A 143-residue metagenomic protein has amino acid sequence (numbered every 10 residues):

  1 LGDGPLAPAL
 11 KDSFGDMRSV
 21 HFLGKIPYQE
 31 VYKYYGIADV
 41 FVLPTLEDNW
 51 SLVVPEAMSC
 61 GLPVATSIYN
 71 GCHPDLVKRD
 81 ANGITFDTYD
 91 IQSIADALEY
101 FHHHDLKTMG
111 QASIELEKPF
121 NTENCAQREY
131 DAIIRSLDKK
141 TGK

Functional and structural regions predicted by a protein language model:
P8-I26: Nucleotide-activated donor-binding/catalytic signature segment of Leloir-type glycosyltransferases, i.e., the conserved
K25-I26, K33-A38: Short alpha-helical donor nucleotide-sugar binding micro-motif in glycosyltransferases
Y32, W50-S59, H73-D75: Short alpha-helical segment that forms part of, or immediately flanks, the ligand-binding pocket in carbohydrate-active
L46: Aromatic "clamp/platform" in nucleotide-sugar-dependent glycosyltransferases that forms part of the donor/acceptor
P63-S67: Short hydrophobic beta-strand element within catalytic cores of glycosyltransferases and related nucleotide-activated
R79-D80, I84-I91, E99-D105: Conserved acidic donor-binding segment of nucleotide-sugar-dependent glycosyltransferases
K107-D138: A charged, aromatic-enriched C-terminal amphipathic alpha-helix characteristic of glycosyltransferases across folds
